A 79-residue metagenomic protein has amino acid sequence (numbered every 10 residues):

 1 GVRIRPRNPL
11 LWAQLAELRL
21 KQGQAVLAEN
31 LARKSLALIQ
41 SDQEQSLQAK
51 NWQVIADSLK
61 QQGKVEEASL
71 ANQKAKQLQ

Functional and structural regions predicted by a protein language model:
R3, L36-L38, K76-Q79: Amphipathic alpha-helical segments of tetratricopeptide repeats
